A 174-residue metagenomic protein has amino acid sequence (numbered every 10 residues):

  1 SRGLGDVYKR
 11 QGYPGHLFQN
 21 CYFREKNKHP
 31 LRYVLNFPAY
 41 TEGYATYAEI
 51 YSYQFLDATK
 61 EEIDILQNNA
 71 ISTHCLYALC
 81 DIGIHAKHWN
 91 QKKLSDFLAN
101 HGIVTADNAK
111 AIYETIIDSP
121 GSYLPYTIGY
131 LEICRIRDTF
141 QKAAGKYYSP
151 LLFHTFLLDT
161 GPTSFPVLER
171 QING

Functional and structural regions predicted by a protein language model:
S1-Y8: Short, small-residue-biased leader/transition segments that mark boundaries at the very start of proteins
Y8-F18, Y22, Y44: Active-site His/Glu-centered metal-binding helix of metallohydrolases
F18-T41: Post-HEXXH active-site segment of zinc metalloproteases
E25, S52-I65, T139-Y148: Inter-helical turn/loop segments and adjacent helix faces that build the functional surface of alpha-helical bundle
Y33-Y44, P120-Y126: Active-site metal-coordination segments of metallo-dependent hydrolases
A39-Q54, Y130: An active-site-proximal "capping" alpha-helix that borders the catalytic cofactor pocket
I50-I117: Long, amphipathic alpha-helical stalk/connector segments used for oligomerization, subunit docking, or mechanical
I103-G174: C-terminal, non-catalytic "cap/extension" segments appended to globular domains
